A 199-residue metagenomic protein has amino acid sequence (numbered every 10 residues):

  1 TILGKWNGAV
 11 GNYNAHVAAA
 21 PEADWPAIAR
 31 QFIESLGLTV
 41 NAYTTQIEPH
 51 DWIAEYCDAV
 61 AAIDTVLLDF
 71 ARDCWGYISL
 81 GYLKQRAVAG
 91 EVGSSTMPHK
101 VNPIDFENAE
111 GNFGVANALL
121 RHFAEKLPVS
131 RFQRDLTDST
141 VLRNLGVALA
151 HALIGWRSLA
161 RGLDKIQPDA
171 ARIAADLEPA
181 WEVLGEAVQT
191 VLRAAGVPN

Functional and structural regions predicted by a protein language model:
T1-V129: Internal glycine-rich alpha/beta core junctions
G81-L83, S94-N199: Glycine-rich cofactor/substrate-binding loops
